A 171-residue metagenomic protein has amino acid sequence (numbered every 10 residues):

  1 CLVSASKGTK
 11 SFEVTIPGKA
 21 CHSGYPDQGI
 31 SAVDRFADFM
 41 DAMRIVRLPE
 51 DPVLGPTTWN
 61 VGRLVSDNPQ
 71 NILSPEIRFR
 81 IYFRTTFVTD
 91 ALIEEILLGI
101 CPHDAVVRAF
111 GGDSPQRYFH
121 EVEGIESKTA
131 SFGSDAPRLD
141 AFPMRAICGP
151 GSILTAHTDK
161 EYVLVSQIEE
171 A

Functional and structural regions predicted by a protein language model:
C1-A171: Metal-dependent amide/peptide-bond hydrolase catalytic core, centered on the "pita-bread" metallohydrolase fold
